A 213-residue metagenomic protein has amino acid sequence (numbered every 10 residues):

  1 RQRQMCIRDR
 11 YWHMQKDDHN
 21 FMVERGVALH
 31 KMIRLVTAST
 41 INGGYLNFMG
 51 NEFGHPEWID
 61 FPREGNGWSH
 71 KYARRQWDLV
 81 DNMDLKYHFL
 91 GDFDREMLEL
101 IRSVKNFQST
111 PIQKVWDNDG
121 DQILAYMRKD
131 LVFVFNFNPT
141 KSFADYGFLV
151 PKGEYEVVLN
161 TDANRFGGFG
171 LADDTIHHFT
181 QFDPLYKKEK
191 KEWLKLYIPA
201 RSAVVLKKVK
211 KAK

Functional and structural regions predicted by a protein language model:
Q2-I7: Short, small-residue-biased leader/transition segments that mark boundaries at the very start of proteins
D9, V23-K31, V36-N47, N51-K213: Carbohydrate-interacting/catalytic domains
W12-H13: Flexible beta->alpha loop and helix N-cap segments adjacent to enzyme active/binding sites
K16-M22: Surface-exposed cleft-lining segments at the edges of enzyme active sites
